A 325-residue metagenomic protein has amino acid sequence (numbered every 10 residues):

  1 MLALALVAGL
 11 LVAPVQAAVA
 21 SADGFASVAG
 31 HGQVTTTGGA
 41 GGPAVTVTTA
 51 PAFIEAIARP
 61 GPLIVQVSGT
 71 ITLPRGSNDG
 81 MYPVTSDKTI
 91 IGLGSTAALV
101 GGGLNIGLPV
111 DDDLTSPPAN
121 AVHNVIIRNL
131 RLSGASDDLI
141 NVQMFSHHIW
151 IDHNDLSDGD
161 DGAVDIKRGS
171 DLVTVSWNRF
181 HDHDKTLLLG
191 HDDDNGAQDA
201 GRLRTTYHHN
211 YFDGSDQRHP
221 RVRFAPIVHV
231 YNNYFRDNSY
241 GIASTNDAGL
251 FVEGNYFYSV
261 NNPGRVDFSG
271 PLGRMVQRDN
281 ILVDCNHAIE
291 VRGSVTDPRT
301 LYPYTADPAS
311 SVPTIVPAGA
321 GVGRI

Functional and structural regions predicted by a protein language model:
M1-I64, T72-P74, H287-I325: Extracellular "leader-to-stem" segments immediately downstream of a signal peptide or signal-anchor in secreted/lumenal
A40-P43, V67, H153-V164: Short, charged, low-hydrophobicity "junction" segments
P51, G69-I71, G94, G103 (+4 more regions): A mature extracytoplasmic/lumenal domain signature
I54-P62, I71-I91, A97-R128, G134-F145: Extracellular beta-strand-rich solenoid/capping regions of secreted or surface-exposed proteins that bind or remodel
V67, L73, V84, G92 (+10 more regions): Extracellular beta-strand solenoids
D87-T96, N120-G134, S146-D160, S170-H191 (+4 more regions): Right-handed parallel beta-helix
N105, D138-N141, A163, T186-L188 (+3 more regions): Structural detector of coil-to-beta-strand junctions
V222-F235, S239-I325: Extracellular beta-rich repeat passengers
